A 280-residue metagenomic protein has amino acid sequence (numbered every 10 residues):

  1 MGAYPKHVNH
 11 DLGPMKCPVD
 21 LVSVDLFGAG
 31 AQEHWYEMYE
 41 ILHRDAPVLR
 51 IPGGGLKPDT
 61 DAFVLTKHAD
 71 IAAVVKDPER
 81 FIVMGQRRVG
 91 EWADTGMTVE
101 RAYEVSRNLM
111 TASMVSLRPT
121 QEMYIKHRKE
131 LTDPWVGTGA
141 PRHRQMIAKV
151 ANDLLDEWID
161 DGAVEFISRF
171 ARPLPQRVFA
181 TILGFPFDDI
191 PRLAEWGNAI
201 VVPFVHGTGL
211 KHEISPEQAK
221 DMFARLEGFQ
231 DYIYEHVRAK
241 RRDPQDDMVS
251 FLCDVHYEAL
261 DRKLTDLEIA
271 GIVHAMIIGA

Functional and structural regions predicted by a protein language model:
M1-I167, R177-A194, N198-S215, A219-A224 (+1 more regions): Active-site substrate-recognition loop segments, prototypically the cytochrome P450 B′-helix/B-C loop
T95-V99, F251-A259: Amphipathic alpha-helical surface "interface" segments used for docking/oligomerization or membrane association within
K149, F170-V178, R192-E195, D247 (+2 more regions): Amphipathic alpha-helical interaction segments
I159-A163, R242-D243, E258-L264: Short, glycine- and charge-enriched coil/turn segments that flank and shape catalytic ligand pockets
R172, Q176, L226-Q230, E258-A280: Central I-helix of cytochrome P450 enzymes
T181, C253, I277: Short polybasic/polar patches that bind polyanions
P186-F187, V237-D246: Proline-centered turn/helix-capping motifs that create local helix->coil transitions or kinks
M222, L226, E235, D246-H256: Amphipathic alpha-helical interface segments
